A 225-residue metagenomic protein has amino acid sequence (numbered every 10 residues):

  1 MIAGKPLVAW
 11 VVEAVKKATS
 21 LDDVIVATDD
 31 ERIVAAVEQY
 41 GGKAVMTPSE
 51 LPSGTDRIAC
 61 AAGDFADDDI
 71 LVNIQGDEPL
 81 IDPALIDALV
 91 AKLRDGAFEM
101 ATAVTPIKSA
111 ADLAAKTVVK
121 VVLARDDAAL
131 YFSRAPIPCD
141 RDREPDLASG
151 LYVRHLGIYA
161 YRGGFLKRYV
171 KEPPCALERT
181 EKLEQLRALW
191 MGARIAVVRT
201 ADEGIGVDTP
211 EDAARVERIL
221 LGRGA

Functional and structural regions predicted by a protein language model:
M1-A27: N-terminal glycine-rich phosphate-binding loop and ensuing alpha1 helix
L21, D67-D68, G96-E99, A193: Short, high-confidence coil segments that cap the C-terminus of an alpha-helix and link into the following beta-strand
V24-V26, L71, A101, A129 (+1 more regions): Hydrophobic/aromatic residues located in beta-strands of well-ordered beta-sheets within soluble catalytic
I25, E31-I74, E78-A91: Short phosphate-binding loop-to-helix
T28-D29, I81, Y161, D208: A conserved hydrophobic position in a structured secondary element of the catalytic/binding core that shapes
I81-C175: Conserved core of the sugar-phosphate nucleotidyltransferase
L147-A225: Conserved alpha/beta core of the MobA/IspD/sugar-nucleotide pyrophosphorylase nucleotidyltransferase superfamily
